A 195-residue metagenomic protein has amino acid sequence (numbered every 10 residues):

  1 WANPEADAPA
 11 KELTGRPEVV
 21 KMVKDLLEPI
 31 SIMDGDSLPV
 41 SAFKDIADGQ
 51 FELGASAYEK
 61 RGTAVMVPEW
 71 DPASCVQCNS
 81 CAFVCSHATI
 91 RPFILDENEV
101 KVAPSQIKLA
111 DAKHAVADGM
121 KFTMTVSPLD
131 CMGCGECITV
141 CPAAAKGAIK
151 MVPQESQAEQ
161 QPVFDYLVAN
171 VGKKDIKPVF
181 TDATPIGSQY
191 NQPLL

Functional and structural regions predicted by a protein language model:
W1-T125, D130-C131, I138-L195: Ferredoxin-type iron-sulfur electron-transfer modules and their immediate structural context
